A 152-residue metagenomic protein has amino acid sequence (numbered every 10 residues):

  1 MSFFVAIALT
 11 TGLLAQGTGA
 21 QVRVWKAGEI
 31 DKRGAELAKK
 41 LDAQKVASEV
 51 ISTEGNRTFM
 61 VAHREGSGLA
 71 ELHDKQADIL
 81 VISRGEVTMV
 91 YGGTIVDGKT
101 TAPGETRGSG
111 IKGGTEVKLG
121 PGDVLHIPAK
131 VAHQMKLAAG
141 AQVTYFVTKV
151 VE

Functional and structural regions predicted by a protein language model:
S2-L13: Bacterial N-terminal signal peptides
L13-D74: A short, N-terminal "cap"/entry segment at the start of jelly-roll beta-barrel domains of the cupin/DSBH fold
E71, D78-V81, E116-V117, V124-L125: His/acidic/aromatic-lined binding-pocket segments of jelly-roll/cupin-type domains and related regulatory beta-sandwich
D74-I95, T101-G110: Short, conserved beta-strand element in jelly-roll/cupin
I95-D97, A141-Q142: Short, surface-exposed beta-strand-loop junctions and turns on beta-sheet-rich folds
E105-L125: Acidic, glycine-rich flexible loop segments
K118-A138: Conserved metal-binding segment of the jelly-roll/cupin
G140-E152: A short hydrophobic beta-strand segment most commonly corresponding to one strand of the jelly-roll/cupin
